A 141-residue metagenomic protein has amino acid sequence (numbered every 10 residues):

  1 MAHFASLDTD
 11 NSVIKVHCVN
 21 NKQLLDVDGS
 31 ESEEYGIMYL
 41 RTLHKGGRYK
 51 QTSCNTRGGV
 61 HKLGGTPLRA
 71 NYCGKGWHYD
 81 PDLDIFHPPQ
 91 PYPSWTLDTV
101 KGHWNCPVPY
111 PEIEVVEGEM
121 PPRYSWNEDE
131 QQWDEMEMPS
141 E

Functional and structural regions predicted by a protein language model:
M1-E141: Interaction-interface detector
